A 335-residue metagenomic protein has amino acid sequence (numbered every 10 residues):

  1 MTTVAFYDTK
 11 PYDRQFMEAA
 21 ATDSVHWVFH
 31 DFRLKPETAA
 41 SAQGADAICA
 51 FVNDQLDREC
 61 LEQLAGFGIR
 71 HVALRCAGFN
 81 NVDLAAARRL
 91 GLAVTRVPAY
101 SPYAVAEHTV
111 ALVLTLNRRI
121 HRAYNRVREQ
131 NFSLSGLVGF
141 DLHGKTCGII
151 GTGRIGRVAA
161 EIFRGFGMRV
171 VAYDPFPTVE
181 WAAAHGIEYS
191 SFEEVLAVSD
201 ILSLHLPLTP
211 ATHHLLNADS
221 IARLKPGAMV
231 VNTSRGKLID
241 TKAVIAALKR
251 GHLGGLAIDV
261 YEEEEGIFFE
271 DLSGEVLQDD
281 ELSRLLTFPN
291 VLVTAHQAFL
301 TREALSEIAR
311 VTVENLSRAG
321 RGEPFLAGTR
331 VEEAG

Functional and structural regions predicted by a protein language model:
M1-V94, N217: An N-terminal-biased, well-structured beta-alpha scaffold segment characteristic of Rossmann-like dinucleotide-binding
A42-A47, F67-I69, A197-L202, K225-A228: Short acidic/histidine-rich motifs immediately flanking catalytic phosphotransfer sites in two-component signaling
F51, R75-C76, L92-Y103, D174 (+2 more regions): Short beta->alpha connector loops at strand-helix junctions that form conserved, small/polar/Pro-enriched
V52-N53, D200, L206-L208, S234-R235 (+1 more regions): Short glycine-/small-residue-rich Rossmann-like dinucleotide-binding loops
L90-L92, P98-T146, V158-E161, G165: Phosphate-binding beta-alpha-beta segment of Rossmann-like dinucleotide-binding domains, i.e., the NAD(P)
S135-P226: Rossmann-like dinucleotide/phosphate-binding beta-alpha-beta segment
G227, G236-G335: Rossmann-like dinucleotide-binding domain for NAD(H)/NADP(H)
V231: Glycine-rich nucleotide-phosphate-binding loops and adjacent flexible coil segments
